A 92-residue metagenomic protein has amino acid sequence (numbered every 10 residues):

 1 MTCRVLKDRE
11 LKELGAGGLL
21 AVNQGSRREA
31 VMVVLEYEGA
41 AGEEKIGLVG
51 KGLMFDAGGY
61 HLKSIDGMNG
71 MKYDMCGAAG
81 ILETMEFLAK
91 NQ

Functional and structural regions predicted by a protein language model:
M1-M71, E86-Q92: Soluble metallo-hydrolase cores and metallopeptidase-like ectodomains found primarily in the secretory/periplasmic
Y73-G80: Alpha-helical transmembrane segments that form the membrane-embedded catalytic/substrate-binding core of multi-pass
L82-T84: P-loop NTPase nucleotide-binding module
